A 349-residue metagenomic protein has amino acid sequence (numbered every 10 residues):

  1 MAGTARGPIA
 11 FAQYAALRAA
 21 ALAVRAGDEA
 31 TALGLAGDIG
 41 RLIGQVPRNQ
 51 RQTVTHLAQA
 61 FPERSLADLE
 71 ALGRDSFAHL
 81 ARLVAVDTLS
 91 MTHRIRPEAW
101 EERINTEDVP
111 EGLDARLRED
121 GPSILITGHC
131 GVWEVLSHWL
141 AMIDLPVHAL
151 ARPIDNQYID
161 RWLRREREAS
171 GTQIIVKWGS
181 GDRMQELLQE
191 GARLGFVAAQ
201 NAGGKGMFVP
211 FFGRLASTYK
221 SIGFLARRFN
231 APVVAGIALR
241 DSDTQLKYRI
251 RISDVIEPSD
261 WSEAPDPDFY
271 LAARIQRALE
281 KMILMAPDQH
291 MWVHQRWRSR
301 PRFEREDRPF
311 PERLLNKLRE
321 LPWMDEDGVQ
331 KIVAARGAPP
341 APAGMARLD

Functional and structural regions predicted by a protein language model:
M1-T127, D160-R165, G171, L318-D349: Membrane-anchoring hydrophobic helices of lipid-metabolizing enzymes
T4-P8, R74, L117-E119, M142 (+1 more regions): Non-catalytic C-terminal accessory region of glycerolipid acyltransferases and related lyso-lipid remodeling enzymes
A15, N49, N105, V176 (+1 more regions): Soluble or luminal CAZymes and related metallo-dependent hydrolases
R51-Q52, P153-Q157, L215-Y219: Active-site metal-coordination segments of metallo-dependent hydrolases
E98-N105, R152, A169-I175, F212-G213 (+2 more regions): Short, flexible loop segments at the rims of nucleotide/cofactor-binding pockets, characterized by
E102-T106, C130, N156, I174-W178 (+2 more regions): A conditional alpha-helix N-cap/helix-loop micro-motif detector
E119-W178, G204-M207: Catalytic core of membrane glycerolipid acyltransferases/transacylases, capturing the structured, soluble-facing
